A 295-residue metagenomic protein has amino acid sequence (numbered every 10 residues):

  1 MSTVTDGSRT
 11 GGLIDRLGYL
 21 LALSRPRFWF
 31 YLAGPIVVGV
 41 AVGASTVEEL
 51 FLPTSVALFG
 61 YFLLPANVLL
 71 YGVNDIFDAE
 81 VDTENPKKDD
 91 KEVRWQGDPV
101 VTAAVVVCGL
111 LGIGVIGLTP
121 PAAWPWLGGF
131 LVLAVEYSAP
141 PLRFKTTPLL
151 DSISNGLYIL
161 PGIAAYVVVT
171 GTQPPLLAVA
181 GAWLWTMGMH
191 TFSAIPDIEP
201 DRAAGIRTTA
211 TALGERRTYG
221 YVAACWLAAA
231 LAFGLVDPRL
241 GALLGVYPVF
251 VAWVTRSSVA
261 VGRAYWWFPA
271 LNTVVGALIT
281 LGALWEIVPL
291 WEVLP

Functional and structural regions predicted by a protein language model:
M1-P295: Multi-pass alpha-helical membrane architecture of UbiA-family and related isoprenoid/lipid prenyltransferases
